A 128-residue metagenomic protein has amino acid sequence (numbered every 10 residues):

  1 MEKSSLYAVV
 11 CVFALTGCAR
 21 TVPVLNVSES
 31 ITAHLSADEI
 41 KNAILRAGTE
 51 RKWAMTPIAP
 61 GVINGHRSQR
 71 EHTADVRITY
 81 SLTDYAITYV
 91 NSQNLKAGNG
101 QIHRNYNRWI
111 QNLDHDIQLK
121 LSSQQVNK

Functional and structural regions predicted by a protein language model:
M1-Y7: Bacterial N-terminal signal peptides that target proteins for export
V9-C11: Hydrophobic helical h-region of N-terminal Sec-dependent signal peptides in bacterial secretory/periplasmic proteins
A14-G17: C-terminal motif of bacterial Sec signal peptides marking the signal peptidase cleavage site
A19-K128: Ser/Thr-rich, low-complexity intrinsically disordered terminal regions
